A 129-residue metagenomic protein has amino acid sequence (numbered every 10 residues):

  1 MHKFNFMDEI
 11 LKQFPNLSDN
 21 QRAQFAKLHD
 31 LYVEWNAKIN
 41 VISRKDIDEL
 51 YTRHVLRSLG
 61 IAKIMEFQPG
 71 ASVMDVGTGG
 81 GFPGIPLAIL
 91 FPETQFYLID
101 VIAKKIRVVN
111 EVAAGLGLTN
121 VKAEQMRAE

Functional and structural regions predicted by a protein language model:
M1-P69, M74, E111-V121: Class I SAM-dependent transferase core
L59-E129: Conserved SAM/SAH cofactor-binding pocket of Class I
